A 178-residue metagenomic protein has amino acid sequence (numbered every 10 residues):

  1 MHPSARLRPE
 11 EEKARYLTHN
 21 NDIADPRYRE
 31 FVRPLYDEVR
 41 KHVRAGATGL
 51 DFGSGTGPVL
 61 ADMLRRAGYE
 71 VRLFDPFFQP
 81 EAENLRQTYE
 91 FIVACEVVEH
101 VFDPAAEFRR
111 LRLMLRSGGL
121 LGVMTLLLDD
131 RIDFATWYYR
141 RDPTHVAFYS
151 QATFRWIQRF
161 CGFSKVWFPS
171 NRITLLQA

Functional and structural regions predicted by a protein language model:
M1-F91, C95, F108, M124 (+4 more regions): Conserved N-terminal segment of class I S-adenosyl-L-methionine
R44, F102, R116: Short conserved AdoMet
L60-A61, D103-P104, I132-F134: Short glycine-/acidic-enriched loop or helix-start segments at secondary-structure transitions that form or flank
G68-Y69, G119, F163: Short phosphate-binding/catalytic loops that engage adenosine nucleotides
V97-H100: Hydrophobic adenine-recognition pocket in adenosine-nucleotide-binding enzymes
A106-L120: A short glycine-rich, Lys/Arg-flanked "PGG" loop and its adjoining helix->strand segment in the class I
V123-A147, A152-T153, I157-R159: Short, glycine-/aromatic-enriched active-site segment of Class I SAM-dependent methyltransferases
